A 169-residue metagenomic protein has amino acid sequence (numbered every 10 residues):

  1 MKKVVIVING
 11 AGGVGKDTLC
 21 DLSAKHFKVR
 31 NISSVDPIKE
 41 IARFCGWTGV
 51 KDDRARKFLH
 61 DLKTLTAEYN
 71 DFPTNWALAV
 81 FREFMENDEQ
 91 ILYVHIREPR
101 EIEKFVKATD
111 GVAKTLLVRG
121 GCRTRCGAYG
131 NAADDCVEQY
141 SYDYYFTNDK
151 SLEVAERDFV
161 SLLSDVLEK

Functional and structural regions predicted by a protein language model:
G10-A11: P-loop (Walker A) phosphate-binding loop of NTP-binding proteins
K16: Conserved lysine of the Walker
L19: Hydrophobic positions on the alpha1 helix immediately C-terminal to the Walker A/P-loop
A24-I32: Post-Walker A helix-loop "phosphate-sensing" segment adjacent to the P-loop in P-loop NTPases
S34-I91, R97: ATP-dependent small-molecule kinase phosphotransfer cores that center on conserved nucleotide phosphate-binding segments
A79-C136: ATP-dependent NMP and nucleoside kinases share a basic, alpha-helical "lid"
K114-K169: Small-molecule kinase domains that catalyze NTP-dependent phosphoryl transfer to phosphate-bearing small molecules
